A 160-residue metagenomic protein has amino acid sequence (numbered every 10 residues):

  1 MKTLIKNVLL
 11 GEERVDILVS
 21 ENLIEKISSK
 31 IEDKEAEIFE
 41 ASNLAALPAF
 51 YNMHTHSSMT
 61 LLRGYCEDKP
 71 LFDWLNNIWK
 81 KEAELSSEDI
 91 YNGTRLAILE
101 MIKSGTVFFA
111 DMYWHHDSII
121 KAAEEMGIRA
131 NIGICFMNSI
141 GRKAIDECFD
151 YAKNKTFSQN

Functional and structural regions predicted by a protein language model:
M1-T3, L9-L47: Histidine-rich, glycine-flanked metal-binding segment
V8, N22, N43, H54 (+2 more regions): Divalent metal-coordination and catalytic microenvironments
A49-T60: Histidine-centered catalytic micro-motifs
H56-S58, W114-H115, C135-S139: Active-site beta-loop-alpha junctions enriched in small/polar residues
L61-N92, L99, M126-I134: Active-site gating loops and adjacent loop-to-helix segments of metal-dependent hydrolytic enzymes
I78, L85, R95, L99-E100 (+2 more regions): Active-site gating/metal-coordination segments in enzymes
F109-I119: Divalent-metal (often Zn2+) His-rich catalytic cores of metallo-beta-lactamase-fold enzymes
I120-N160: Metal-coordinating catalytic core of metallo-dependent amide/deamination hydrolases
